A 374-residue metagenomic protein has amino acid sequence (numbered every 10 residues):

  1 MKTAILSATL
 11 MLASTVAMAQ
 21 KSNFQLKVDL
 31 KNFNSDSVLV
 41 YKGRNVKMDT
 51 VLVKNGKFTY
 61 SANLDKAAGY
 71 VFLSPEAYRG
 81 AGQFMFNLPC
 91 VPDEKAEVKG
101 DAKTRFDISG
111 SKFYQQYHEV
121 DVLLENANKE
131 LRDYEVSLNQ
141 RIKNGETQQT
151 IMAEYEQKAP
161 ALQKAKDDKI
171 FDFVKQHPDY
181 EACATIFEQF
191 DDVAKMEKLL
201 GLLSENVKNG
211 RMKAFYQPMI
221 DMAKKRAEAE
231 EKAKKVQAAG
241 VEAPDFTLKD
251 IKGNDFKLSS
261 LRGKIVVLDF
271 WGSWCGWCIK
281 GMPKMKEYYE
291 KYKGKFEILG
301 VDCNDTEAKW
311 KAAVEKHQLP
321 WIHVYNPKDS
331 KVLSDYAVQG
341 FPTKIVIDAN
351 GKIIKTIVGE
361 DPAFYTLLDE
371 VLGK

Functional and structural regions predicted by a protein language model:
M1-V28: Bacterial Sec-dependent N-terminal signal peptides
Q20-D167: A non-transmembrane, solvent-exposed segment enriched in polar/low-complexity residues
Q176-Q189: Amphipathic alpha-helical repeat scaffolds of TPR domains
K195-K249, N254, S259-K264, A308 (+3 more regions): N-proximal helix/coil linker or "cap" segments that precede and/or mark the start of modular domains
R262-E287: Conserved redox-active cysteine motifs that mediate thiol-disulfide chemistry, especially di-cysteine Cys-X(1-2)-Cys
I279-H317, V324, K328-D335, T366-L367: Structural microenvironment flanking redox-active thiols in thiol-disulfide oxidoreductases
H317-L319, K328-G373: Thiol/disulfide oxidoreductase modules built on the thioredoxin-like
